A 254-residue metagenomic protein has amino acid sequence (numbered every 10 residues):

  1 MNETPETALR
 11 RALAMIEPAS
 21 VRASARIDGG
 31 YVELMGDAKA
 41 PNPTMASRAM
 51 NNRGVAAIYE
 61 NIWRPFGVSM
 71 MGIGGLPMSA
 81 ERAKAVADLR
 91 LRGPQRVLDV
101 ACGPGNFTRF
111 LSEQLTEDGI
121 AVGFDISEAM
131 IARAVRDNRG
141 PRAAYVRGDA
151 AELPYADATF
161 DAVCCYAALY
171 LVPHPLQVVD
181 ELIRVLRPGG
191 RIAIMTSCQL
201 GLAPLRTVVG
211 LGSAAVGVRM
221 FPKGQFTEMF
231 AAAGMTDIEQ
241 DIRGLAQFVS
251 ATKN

Functional and structural regions predicted by a protein language model:
N2-M50: N-terminal auxiliary segments of SAM/dcSAM-dependent transferases
G72-G93, F110: Conserved alpha-helix/loop element of class I SAM-dependent methyltransferases that forms part of the SAM/SAH-binding
R96-E152: Class I SAM-dependent methyltransferase SAM/SAH-binding core
A151-A162: A short acidic, Gly/Pro-enriched loop at the edge of an enzyme's catalytic core that lines a small-molecule cofactor
A162-H174: A short SAM/SAH-binding and catalytic strip from SAM-dependent methyltransferases
L176-P188: A short glycine-rich, Lys/Arg-flanked "PGG" loop and its adjoining helix->strand segment in the class I
R191-A215: Conserved class I S-adenosyl-L-methionine
V218-A233: Short alpha-helix
